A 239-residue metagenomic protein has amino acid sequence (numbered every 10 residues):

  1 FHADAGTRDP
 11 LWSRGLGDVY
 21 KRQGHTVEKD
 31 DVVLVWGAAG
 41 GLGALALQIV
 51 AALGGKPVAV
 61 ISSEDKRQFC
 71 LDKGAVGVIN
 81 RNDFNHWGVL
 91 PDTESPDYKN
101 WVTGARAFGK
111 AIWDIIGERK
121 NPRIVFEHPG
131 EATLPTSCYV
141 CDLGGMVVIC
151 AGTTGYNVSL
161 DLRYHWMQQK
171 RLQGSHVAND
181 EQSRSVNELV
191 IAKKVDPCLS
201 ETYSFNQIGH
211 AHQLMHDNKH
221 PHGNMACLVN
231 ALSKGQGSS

Functional and structural regions predicted by a protein language model:
F1-Y20: Single conserved hydrophobic/aromatic residue that forms the stacking wall/gate of nucleotide- or nucleobase-binding
R14-L53, A111-I112: Short internal alpha-helix immediately C-terminal to a glycine-rich phosphate-binding loop in Rossmann-like
K29-D30, P122, G144: Phosphate-coordination loops involved in phosphoryl transfer and adenosine-cofactor binding
A52-A132: Adenosine-nucleotide cofactor-binding segment
S62-F69, Y156-L162, S183: Short, glycine/polar-rich helix-capping loops at beta-to-alpha or helix-loop-helix junctions that flank or form
P135, D180-S239: C-terminal hydrophobic helical "lid"/dimerization subdomain of Rossmann-like NAD(P)H-dependent oxidoreductases
Y139-C141: Conserved helix-to-beta-strand junction in the class I
L143-C150, L160-C198: Rossmann-fold dehydrogenase core element
